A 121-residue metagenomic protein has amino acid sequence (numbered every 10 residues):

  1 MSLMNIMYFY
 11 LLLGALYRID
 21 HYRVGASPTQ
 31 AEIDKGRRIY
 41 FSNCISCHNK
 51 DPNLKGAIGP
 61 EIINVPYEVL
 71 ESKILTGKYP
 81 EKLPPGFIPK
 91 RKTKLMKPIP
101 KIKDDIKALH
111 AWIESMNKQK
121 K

Functional and structural regions predicted by a protein language model:
S2-A15: Hydrophobic membrane-insertion alpha-helices, especially the h-region of bacterial N-terminal signal peptides
L16-I39, K55-I58: Electrostatic cytochrome c docking/interface patches
R18, S42, T76, W112-S115: Residues within well-ordered alpha-helical secondary structure of globular protein domains
P28-A31, V65, D104: Short coil/turn linker and secondary-structure boundary residues
I33, R37, N49-Y79, L95-P98: Gly/Gly-Pro-rich "capping" loops immediately C-terminal to redox-active cysteine motifs in periplasmic/lumenal
R37, F41, E71, K107-E114: Non-transmembrane alpha-helical segments in soluble domains of secreted/periplasmic/extracellular proteins
S46: Short, cysteine/histidine-rich loop/knuckle motifs that typically chelate Zn2+
K55-E61, K78-K121: Axial heme c-ligation environment in periplasmic c-type cytochrome domains
